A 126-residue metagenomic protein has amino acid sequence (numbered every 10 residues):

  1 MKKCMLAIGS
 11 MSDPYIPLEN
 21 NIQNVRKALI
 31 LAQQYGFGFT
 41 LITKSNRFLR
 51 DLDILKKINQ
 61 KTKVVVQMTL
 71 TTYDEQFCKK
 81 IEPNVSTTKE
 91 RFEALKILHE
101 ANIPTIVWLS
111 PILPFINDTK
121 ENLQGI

Functional and structural regions predicted by a protein language model:
M1-I126: Conserved AdoMet/S-adenosylmethionine-binding subsite of the radical SAM
